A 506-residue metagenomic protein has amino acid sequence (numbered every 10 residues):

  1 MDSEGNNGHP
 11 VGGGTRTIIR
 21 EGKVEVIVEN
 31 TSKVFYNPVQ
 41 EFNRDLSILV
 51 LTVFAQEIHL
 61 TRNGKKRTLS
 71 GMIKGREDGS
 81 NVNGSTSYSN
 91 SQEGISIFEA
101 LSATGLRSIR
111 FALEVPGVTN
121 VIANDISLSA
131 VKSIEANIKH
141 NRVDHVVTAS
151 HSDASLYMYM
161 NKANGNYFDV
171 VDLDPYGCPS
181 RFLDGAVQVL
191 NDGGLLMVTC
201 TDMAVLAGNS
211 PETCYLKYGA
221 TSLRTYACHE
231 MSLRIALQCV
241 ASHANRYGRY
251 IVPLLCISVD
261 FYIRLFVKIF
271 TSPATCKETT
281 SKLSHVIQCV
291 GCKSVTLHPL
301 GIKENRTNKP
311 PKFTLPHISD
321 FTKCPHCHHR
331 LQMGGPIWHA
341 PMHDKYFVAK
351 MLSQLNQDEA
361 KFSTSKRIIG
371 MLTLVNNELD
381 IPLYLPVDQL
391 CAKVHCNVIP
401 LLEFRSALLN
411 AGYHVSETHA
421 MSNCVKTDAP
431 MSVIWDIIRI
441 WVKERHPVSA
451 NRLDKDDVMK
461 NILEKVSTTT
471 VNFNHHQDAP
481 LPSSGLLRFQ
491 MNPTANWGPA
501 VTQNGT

Functional and structural regions predicted by a protein language model:
M1-T506: SAM-dependent transferase fold signal centered on methyltransferase-like domains, encompassing both Class I
